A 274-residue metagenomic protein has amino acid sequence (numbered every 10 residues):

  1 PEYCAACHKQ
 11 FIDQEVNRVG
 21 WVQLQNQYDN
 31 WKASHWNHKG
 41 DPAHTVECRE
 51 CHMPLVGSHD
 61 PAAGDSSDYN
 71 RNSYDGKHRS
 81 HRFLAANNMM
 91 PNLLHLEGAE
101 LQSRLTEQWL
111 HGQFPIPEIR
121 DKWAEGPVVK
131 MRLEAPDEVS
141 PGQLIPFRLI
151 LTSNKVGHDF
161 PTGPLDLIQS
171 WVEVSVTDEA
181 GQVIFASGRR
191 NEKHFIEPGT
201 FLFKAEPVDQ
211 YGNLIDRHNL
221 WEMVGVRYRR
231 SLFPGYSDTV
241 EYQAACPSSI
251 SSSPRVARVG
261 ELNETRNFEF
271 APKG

Functional and structural regions predicted by a protein language model:
P1-G274: Primarily the internal scaffold of c-type cytochrome electron-transfer domains, especially repeated/multiheme c-type
